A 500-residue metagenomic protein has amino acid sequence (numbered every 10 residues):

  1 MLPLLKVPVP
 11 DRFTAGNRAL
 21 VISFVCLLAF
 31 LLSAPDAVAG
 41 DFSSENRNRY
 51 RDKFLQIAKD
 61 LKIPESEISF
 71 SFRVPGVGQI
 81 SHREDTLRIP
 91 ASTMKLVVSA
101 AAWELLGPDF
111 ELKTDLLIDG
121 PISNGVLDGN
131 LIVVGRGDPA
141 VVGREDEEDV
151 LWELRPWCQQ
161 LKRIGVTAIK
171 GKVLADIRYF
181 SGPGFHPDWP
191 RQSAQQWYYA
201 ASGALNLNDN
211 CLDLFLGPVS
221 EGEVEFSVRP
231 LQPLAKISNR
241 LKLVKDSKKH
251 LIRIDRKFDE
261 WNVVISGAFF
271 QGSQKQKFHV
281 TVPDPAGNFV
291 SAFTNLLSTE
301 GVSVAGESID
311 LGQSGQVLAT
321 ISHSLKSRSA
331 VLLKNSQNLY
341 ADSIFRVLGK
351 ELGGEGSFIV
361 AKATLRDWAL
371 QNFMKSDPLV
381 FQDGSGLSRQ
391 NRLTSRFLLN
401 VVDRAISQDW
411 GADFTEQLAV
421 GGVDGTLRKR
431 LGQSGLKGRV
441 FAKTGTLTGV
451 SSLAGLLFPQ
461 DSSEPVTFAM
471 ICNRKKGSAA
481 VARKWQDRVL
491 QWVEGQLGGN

Functional and structural regions predicted by a protein language model:
M1-G16: N-terminal secretory signal peptides that target proteins for export/translocation
I22-S33: Bacterial N-terminal signal peptides
P35-A39: Sec/Tat signal peptide C-region and signal peptidase I cleavage site
G40-L61, E104-D377, G495-G499: Conserved serine DD-peptidase/penicillin-binding transpeptidase domain and beta-lactam-recognizing active-site
Q56-H82: A short, well-structured edge-of-sheet supersecondary motif
I80-S81, F345-N500: Small-residue-rich helix-loop
S81-A101, L105: Short active-site loop at a secondary-structure junction that contains or immediately precedes the catalytic residue(s)
K95-A102, V173, L205, F293 (+5 more regions): Residue-level preference for non-acidic, small/hydrophobic
